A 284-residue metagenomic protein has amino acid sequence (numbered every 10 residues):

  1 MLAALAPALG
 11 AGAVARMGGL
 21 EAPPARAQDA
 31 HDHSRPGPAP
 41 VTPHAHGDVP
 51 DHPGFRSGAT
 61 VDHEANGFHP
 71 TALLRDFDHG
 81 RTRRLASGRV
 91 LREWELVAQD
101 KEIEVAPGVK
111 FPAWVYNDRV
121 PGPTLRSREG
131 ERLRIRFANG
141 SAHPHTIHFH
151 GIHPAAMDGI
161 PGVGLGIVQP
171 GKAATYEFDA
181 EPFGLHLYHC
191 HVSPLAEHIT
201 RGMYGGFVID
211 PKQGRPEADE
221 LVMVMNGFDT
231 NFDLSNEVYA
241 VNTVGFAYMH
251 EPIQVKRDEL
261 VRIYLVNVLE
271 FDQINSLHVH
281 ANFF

Functional and structural regions predicted by a protein language model:
L2-F284: Copper-binding active sites and cupredoxin-like electron-transfer domains, recognizing His/Cys-rich ligand loops
